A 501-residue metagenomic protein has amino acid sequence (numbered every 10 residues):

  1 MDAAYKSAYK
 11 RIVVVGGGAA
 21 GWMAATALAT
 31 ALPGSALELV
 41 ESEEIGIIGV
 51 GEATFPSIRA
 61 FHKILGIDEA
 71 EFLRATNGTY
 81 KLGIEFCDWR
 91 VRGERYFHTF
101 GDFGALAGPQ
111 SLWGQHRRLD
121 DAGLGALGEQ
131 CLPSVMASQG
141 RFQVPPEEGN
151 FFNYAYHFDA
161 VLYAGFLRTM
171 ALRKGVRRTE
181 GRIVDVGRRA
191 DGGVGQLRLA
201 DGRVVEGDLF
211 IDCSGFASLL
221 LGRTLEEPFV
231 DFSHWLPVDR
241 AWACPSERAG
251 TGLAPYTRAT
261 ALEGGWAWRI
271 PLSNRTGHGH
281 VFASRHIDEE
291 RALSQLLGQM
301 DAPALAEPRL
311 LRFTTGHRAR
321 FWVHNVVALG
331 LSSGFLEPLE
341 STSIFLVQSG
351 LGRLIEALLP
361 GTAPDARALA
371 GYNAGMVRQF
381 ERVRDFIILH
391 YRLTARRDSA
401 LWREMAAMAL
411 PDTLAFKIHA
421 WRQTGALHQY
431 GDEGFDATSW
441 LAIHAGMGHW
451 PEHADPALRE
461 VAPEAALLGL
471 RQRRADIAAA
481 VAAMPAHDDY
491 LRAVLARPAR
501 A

Functional and structural regions predicted by a protein language model:
Y9-G18: Beta1/beta-strand and adjacent pyrophosphate-binding region of the FAD-binding site in flavoprotein oxidoreductases
G21: N-terminal Rossmann-fold NAD(P) dinucleotide-binding loop
A29-V50: Glycine-rich FAD pyrophosphate-binding loop
V50-M136: Dinucleotide-binding Rossmann-like beta1-alpha1 core, especially the glycine-rich loop that anchors the ADP
P146-A292, L351: Predominantly flavin-linked oxidoreductase catalytic cores and closely associated redox partners
A261-T314, G334-L346, A357: Conserved FAD/dinucleotide-binding core of flavoprotein oxidoreductases
L305-R312, A319-N373: A conserved active-site cap/scaffold subdomain adjacent to cofactor or substrate pockets
E356-A501: Long, low-complexity C-terminal extensions of enzymes
